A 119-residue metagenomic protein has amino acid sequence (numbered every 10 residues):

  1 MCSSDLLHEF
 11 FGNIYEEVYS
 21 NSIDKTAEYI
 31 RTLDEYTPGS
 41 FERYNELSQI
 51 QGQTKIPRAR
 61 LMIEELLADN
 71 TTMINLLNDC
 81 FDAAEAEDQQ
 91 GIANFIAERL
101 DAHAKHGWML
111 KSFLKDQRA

Functional and structural regions predicted by a protein language model:
M1-S3: Short, small-residue-biased leader/transition segments that mark boundaries at the very start of proteins
L7-E42, F113: Conserved alpha-helical segments that form or flank metal/cofactor-binding pockets of metalloenzymes
V18-Y19, N70, L77, H103 (+1 more regions): Amphipathic alpha-helical coiled-coil segments
D24, E28-Y29, P38, E42-E98: Acidic/histidine-rich alpha-helical segments that form the ligand environment of transition-metal centers
K25, N94-A119: Short, contiguous alpha-helical
